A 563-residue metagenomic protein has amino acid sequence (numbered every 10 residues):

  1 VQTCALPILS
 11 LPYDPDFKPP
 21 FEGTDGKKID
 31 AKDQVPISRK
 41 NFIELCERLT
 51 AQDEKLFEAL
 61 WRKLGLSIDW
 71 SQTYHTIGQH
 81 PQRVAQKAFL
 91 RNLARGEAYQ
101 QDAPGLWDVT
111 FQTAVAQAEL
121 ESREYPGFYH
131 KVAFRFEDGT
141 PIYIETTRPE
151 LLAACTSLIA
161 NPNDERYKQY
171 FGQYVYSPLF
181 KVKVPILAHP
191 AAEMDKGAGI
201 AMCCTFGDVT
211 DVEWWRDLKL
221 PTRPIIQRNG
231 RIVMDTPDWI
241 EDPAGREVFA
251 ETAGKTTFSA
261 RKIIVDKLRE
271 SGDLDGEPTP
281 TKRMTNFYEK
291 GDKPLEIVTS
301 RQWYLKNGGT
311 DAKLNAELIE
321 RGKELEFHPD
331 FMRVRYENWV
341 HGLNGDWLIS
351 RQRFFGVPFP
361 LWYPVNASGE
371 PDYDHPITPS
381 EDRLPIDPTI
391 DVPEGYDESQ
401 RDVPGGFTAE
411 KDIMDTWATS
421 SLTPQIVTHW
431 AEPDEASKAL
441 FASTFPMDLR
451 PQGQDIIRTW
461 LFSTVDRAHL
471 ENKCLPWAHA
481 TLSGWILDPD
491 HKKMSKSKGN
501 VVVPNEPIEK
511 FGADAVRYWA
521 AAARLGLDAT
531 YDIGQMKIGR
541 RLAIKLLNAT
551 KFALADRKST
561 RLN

Functional and structural regions predicted by a protein language model:
V1, A5-N163, L187, C204-D238 (+7 more regions): N-terminal, positively charged nucleic-acid-binding surface of large information/translation enzymes
V1, L45-E47, S71-Q82, P104-W107 (+6 more regions): Conserved short loop/turn motifs at secondary-structure junctions
Q2, L49, D53, P81-A85 (+7 more regions): Hydrophobic (often cysteine-bearing) scaffold residues that line and stabilize catalytic clefts of nucleotide/cofactor
A5-P20, T110, E119-A133, V175 (+9 more regions): Conserved active-site neighborhood of enzyme catalytic/cofactor-binding cores
Q34-R48, S71-H80, I200-C203, P243-T256 (+2 more regions): The substrate-binding groove and active-site-proximal loops of carbohydrate-active enzymes, especially glycoside
P149, C155-V175, E410, M414: Carboxylate/His-rich catalytic cores and anion/metal-binding grooves
K168-G172, Y176, W239-R261: A glycine-biased structural micro-motif
Y174-D195: Aromatic-rich, solvent-exposed beta-strand/loop patch
